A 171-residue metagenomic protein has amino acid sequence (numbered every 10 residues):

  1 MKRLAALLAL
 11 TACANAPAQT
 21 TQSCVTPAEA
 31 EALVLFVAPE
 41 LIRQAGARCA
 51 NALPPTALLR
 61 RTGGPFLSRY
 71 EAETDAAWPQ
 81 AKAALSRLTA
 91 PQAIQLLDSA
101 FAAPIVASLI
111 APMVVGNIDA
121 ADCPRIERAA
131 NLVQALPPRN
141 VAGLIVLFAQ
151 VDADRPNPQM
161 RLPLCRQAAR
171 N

Functional and structural regions predicted by a protein language model:
M1-L7: Sec-dependent signal peptide recognition, specifically the positively charged N-region followed immediately by
C13-N15: N-terminal signal peptide c-region/cleavage motif recognized by signal peptidases
Q19-L59: Immediate post-signal-peptide N-terminus of mature secreted/exported proteins
S23-V25, R48-A50, D122-I126, L164-R166: Sequence contexts marking disulfide-bonded cysteines in secreted/extracellular proteins
E40-R43, G64, S68, P79 (+2 more regions): Solvent-exposed, polar/charged alpha-helical surfaces in well-ordered, non-transmembrane soluble domains, broadly
A47-N117: Structured domain cores in non-transmembrane regions
A103, A121, R125-E127, P137: Long, charge-rich alpha-helical interaction segments
Q134-N171: Glycine-rich, aromatic-bearing surface loops/beta-hairpins
